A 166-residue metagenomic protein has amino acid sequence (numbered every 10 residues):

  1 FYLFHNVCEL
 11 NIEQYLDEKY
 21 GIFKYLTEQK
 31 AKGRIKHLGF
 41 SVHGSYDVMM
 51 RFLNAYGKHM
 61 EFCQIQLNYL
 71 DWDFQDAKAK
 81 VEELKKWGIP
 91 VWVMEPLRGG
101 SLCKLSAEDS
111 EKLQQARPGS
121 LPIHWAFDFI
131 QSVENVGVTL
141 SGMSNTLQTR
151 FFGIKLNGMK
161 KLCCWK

Functional and structural regions predicted by a protein language model:
F1: An active-site-proximal structural segment forming one wall of the substrate-binding cleft that immediately precedes
F4-K166: Beta/alpha (TIM)-barrel catalytic core signal, keyed to glycine-rich beta->alpha loops juxtaposed to Asp/Glu that bind
